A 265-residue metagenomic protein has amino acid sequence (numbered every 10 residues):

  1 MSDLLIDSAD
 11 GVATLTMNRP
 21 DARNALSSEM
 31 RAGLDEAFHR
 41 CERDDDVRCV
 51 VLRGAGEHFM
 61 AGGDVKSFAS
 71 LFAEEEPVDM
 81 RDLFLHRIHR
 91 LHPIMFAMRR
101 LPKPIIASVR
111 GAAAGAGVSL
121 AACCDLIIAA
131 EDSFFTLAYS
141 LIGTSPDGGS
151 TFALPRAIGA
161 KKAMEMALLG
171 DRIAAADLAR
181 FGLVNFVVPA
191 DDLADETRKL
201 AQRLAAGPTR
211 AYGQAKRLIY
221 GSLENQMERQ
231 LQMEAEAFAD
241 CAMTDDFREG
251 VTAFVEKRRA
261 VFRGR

Functional and structural regions predicted by a protein language model:
M1-A55, F96: Conserved CoA-thioester-binding segment of acyl-CoA-metabolizing enzymes
L15, R19, L34, L52 (+6 more regions): Terminal peptide-recognition signature
A37, R90-L101: Catalytic-core regions built around general acid/base machinery
G54-I94, L141-G143, Q226: Glycine- (often His-adjacent) and acidic-residue-rich active-site loop that binds/positions the CoA thioester
F96-Y212, A239-T252, R258, R265: Crotonase-fold acyl-CoA enzyme core
K216-N225: Short, charged, surface-exposed hinge/linker loops at domain edges that act as mobile lids or interdomain connectors
